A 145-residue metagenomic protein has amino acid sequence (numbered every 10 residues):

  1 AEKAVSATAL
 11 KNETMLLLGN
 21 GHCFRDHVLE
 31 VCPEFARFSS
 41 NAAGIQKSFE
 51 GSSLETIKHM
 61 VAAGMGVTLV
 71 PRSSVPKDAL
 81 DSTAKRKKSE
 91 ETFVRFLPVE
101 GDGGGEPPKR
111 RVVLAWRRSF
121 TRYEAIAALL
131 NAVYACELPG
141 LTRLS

Functional and structural regions predicted by a protein language model:
A1-A4, T83, L138-L144: Short helix-loop hinge/linker segments at domain boundaries
K3, A9, S52-S119, A128: Beta-alpha-beta core module
K3, N20, F49, T121-R122: Residue-level signature of the cytosolic catalytic core of signaling kinases
V5-T8, R37-S39: Short, flexible, glycine/charge-rich loop motifs used to bind or transfer phosphoryl groups or to couple energy/partner
K11-T14, I45-K47, R110-V113: Short amphipathic alpha-helical segments
T14-S40, R122-N131, E137-S145: Secondary-structure junction motif
L17-L18, S39-S53: Short beta-strand-to-loop elements that line the ligand-binding cleft of bilobed periplasmic-binding protein-like
F35-A42, A84-S89: Short, conserved catalytic or adaptor-binding loops enriched in Gly and charged residues
